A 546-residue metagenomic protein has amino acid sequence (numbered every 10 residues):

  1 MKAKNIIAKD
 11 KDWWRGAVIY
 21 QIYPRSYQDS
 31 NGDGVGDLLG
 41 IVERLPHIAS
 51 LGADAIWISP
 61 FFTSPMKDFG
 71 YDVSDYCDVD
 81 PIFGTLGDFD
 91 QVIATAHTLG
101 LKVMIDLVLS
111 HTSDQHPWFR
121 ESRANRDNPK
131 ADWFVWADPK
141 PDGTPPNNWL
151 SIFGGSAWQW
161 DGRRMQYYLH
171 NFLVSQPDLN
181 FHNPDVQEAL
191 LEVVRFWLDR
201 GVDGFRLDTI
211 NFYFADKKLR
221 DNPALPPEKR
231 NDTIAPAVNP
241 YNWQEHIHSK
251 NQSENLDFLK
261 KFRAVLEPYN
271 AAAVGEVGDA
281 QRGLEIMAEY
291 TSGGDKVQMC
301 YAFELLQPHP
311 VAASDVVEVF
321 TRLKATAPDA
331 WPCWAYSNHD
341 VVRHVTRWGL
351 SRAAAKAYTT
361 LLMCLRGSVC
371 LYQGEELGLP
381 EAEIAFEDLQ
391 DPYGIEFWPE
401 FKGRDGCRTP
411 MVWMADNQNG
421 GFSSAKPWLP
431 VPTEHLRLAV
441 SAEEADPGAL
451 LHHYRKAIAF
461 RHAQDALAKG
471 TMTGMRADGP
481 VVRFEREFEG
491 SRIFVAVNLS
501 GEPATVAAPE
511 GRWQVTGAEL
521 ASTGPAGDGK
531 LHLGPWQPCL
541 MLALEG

Functional and structural regions predicted by a protein language model:
K2-R195, D199, F212-Q281, M411: Acidic/aromatic-lined carbohydrate-recognition and catalytic surfaces of CAZymes acting on diverse glycans
W13-G16, K218, N222-N251, D257-L266 (+6 more regions): Loop/helix patches that line or flank the sugar-binding groove of alpha-linked glycan CAZymes
I56, F205-L207: Hydrophobic residues within beta-strands of alpha/beta enzymes
S64-D68, H111-W118, N211-D216, Q281-E285 (+5 more regions): Short catalytic/ligand-binding loop motif for oxyanion handling, primarily in non-cytosolic enzymes, centered on
R120-M165, P308, A313-A325, F397-P432: Core domains of carbohydrate- and sulfate-ester-processing enzymes
P503-A521: Beta-strand-rich binding/interaction modules
G527-G546: C-terminal beta-strand-rich structural cap/linker in extracellular carbohydrate-active enzymes
